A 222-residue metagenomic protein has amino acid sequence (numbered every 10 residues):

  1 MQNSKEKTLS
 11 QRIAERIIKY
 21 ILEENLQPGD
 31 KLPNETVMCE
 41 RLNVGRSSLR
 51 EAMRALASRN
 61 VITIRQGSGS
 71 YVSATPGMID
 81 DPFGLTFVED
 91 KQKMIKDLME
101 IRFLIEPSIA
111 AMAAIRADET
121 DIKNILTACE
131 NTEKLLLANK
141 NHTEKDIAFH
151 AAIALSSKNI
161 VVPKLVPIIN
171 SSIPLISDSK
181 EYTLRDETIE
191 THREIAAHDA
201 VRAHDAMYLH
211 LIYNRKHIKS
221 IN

Functional and structural regions predicted by a protein language model:
M1-L104, A111: Short linear motifs at protein or domain termini
L98-S179, L184-H192, R202-N214: Conserved amphipathic alpha-helical segments that form helical-bundle/coiled-coil interaction surfaces
I195: Short tryptophan-centered beta-strand motifs in secreted/extracellular beta-sheet-rich domains of glycan-recognition
